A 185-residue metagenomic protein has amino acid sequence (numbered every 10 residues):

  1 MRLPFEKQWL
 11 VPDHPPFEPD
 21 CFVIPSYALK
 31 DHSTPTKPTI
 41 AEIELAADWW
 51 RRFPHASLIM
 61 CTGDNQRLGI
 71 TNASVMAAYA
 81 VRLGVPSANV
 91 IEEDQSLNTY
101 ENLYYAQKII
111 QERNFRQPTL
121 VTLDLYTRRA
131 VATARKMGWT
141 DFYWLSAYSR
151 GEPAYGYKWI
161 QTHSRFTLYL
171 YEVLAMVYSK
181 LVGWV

Functional and structural regions predicted by a protein language model:
R2-H163: A structural signal for short, hydrophobic/glycine-enriched beta-strand patches
Q161-V185: A transmembrane-helix-recognition feature enriched in membrane-embedded lipid enzymes and envelope glyco-/phospholipid
